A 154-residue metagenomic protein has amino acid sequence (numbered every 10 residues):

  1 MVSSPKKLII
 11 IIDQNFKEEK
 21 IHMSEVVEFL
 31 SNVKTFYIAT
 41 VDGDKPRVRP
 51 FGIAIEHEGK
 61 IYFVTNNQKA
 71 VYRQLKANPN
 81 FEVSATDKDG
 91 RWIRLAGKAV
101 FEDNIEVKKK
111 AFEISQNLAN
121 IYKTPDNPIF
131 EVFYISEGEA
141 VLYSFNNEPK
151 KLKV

Functional and structural regions predicted by a protein language model:
P5-H22: Short, Lys/Arg-enriched N-terminal segments with co-localized hydrophobic residues within the first ~10-30 amino acids
F16, R94-V154: Charged, gly/pro-rich active-site loop segments
E28-G43, F81-A85: A short, Trp-centered hydrophobic/proline-enriched beta-strand micro-motif
N32-K34, R49, H57-G59, A77-F81 (+3 more regions): A generic structural signal for short beta-strands and their flanking turns/coil linkers
K45, D89-R91, Y143: Short glycine/serine/proline-enriched coil/turn segments at secondary-structure junctions
P46, K60-I61, A140: Hydrophobic residues embedded in beta-strands of well-ordered beta-sheets
A54-D89: A short mixed-secondary-structure module that forms the rim of ligand-binding clefts
